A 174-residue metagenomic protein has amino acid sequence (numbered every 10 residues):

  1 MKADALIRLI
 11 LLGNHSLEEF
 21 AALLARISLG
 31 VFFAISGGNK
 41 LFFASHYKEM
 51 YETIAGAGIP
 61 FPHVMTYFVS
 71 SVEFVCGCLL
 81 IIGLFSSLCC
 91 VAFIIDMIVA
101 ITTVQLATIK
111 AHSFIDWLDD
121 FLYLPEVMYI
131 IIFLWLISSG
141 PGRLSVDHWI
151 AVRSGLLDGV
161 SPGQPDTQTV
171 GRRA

Functional and structural regions predicted by a protein language model:
M1-F42, E49, H63-S71, V75 (+1 more regions): Extended, low-polarity transmembrane helix blocks
Y47-P60: Short juxtamembrane and helix-loop transition motifs at transmembrane-helix boundaries in membrane proteins
